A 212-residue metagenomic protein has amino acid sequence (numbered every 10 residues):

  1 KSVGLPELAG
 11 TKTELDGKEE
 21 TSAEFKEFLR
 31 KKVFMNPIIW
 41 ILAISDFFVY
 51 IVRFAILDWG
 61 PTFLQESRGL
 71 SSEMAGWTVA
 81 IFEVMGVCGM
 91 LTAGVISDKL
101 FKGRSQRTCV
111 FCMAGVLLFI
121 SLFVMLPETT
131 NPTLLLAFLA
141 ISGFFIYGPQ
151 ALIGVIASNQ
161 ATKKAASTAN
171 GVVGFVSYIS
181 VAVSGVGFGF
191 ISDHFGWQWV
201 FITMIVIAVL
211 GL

Functional and structural regions predicted by a protein language model:
V3-I41, S67: Juxtamembrane intracellular "pre-TM" segments in multi-pass secondary transporters
N36-L91, Q150, S184-G185: Extracytoplasmic gate region of multi-pass secondary transporters
M90-G103, S192-D193: Helix-to-loop junctions at the C-terminal end of transmembrane segments in multipass secondary transporters
K99-M113: Cytoplasmic membrane-interface "Motif A"-like loop-to-helix N-cap segments of 12-TM Major Facilitator Superfamily
R104-R107, F190-I207: A membrane-interface helix-boundary motif in multi-pass transporters
A114-E128: C-terminal ends and interior cores of transmembrane alpha-helices in multi-pass membrane transporters/permeases
Y147-T162: Intracellular juxtamembrane helix-capping segments at the cytosolic ends of symmetry-related transmembrane helices
K163-H194: A late C-terminal transmembrane helix in Major Facilitator Superfamily
